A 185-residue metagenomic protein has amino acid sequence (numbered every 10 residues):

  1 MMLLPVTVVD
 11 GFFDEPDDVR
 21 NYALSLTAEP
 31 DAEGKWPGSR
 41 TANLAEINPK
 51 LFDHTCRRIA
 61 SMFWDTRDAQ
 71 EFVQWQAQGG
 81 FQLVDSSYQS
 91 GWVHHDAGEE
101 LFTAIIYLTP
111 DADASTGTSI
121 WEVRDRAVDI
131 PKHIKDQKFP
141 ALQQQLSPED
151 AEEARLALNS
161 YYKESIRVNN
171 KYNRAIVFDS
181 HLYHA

Functional and structural regions predicted by a protein language model:
M1-G91, G117-T118, R124, P131-Q145: Non-heme Fe(II)/2-oxoglutarate
V84-Y183: Catalytic core of non-heme Fe(II) oxygenases with the double-stranded beta-helix
